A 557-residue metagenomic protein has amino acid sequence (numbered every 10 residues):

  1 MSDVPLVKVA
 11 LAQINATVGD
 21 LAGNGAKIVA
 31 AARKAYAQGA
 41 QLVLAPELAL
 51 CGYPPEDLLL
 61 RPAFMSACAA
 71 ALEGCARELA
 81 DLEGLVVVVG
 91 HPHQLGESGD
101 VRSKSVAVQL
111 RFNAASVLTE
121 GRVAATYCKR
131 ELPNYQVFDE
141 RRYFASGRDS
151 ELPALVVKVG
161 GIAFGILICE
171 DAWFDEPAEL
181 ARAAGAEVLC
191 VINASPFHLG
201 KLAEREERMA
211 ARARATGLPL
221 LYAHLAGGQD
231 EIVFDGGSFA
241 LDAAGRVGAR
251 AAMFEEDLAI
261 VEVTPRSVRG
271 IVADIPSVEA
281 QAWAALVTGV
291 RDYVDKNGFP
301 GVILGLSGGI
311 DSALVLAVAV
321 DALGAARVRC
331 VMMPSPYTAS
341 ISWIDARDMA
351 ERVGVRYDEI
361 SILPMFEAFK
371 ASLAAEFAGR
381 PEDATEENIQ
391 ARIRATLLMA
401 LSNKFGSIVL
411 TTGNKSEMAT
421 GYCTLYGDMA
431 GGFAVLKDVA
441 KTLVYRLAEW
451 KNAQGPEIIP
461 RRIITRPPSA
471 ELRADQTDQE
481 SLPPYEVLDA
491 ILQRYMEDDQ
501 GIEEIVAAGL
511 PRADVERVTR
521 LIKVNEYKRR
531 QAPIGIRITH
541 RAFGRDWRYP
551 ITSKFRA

Functional and structural regions predicted by a protein language model:
M1-G305, L316-A325, M332, Y357: Enzyme catalytic cores with a strong preference for nitrogen-chemistry domains
K158-G160, L218, A243, S267-G308 (+1 more regions): ATP/NTP-dependent adenylation/nucleotidyl-transfer catalytic domains that generate, transfer, or process NMP-activated
